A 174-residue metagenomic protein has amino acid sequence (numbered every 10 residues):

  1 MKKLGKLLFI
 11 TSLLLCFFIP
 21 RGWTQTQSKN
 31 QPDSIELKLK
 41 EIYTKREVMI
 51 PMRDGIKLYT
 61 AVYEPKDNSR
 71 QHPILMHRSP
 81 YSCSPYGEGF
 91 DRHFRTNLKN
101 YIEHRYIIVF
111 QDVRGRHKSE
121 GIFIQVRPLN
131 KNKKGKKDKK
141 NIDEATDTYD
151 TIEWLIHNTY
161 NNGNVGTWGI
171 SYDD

Functional and structural regions predicted by a protein language model:
M1-Q27: Bacterial Sec-dependent N-terminal signal peptides
N30-P32, K131-N132: Surface-exposed acidic, glycine/proline-enriched linker/cap segments that occur as 15-30-residue helix-coil
P32-R70: N-terminal cap/lid segment of alpha/beta-hydrolase-fold proteins
I42, R105, N162-N164: A generic structural signal for alpha->beta connector loops
M52-I56, E64-K66, P80-S82, G115 (+1 more regions): Short, flexible loop/turn elements at secondary-structure junctions
V62, H93-T96, D174: Short alpha-helical segments and helix-capping/turn motifs at coil-helix boundaries
R70-H157: Cap/lid segment of the alpha/beta-hydrolase catalytic domain
Y160-S171: Alpha/beta-hydrolase fold nucleophile elbow
